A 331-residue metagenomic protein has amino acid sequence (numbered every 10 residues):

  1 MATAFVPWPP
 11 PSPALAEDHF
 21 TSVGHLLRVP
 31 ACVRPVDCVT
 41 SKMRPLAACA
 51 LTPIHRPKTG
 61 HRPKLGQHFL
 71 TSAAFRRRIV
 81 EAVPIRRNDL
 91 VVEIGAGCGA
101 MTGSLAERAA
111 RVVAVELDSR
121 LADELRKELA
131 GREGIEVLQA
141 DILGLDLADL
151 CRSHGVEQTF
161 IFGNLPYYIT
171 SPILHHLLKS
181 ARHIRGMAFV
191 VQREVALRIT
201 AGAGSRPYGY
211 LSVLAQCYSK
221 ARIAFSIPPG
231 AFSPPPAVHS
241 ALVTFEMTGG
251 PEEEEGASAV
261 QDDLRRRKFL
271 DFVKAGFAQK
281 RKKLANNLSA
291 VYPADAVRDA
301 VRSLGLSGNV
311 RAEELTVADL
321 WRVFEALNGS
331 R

Functional and structural regions predicted by a protein language model:
M1-V6, A14, L26-L27, A48-A50: N-terminal chloroplast transit peptides
P9: Short polybasic linear motifs
D18-H19, H25, D37: Intrinsic-disorder-associated, low-complexity terminal segments enriched in Asp/Asn/His/Tyr and depleted of Lys/Arg
H19, S258-V260, F272-A275, N286-S289: A short, ordered amphipathic alpha-helix with a cationic face
R28-R34: Compositionally biased low-complexity segments enriched in histidine and/or tyrosine
C38-R267, D271, R302, G329: Catalytic cores of RNA-modifying enzymes
A275-R331: C-terminal lobe and adjacent flexible extensions of AdoMet/dcAdoMet transferase-like proteins
